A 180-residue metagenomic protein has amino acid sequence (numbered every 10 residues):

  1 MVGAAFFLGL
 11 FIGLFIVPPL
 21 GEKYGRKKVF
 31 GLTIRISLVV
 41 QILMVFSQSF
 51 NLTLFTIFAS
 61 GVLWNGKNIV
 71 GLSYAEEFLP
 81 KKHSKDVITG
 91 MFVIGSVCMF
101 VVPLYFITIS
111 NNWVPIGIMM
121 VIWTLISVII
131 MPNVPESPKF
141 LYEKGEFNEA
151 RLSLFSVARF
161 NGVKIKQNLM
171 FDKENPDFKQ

Functional and structural regions predicted by a protein language model:
M1-K144, E149-L152, Q167, E174-Q180: Transmembrane-helix signature of 12-pass secondary carriers
F160, D172: Catalytic-core signature of thiol
G162-N168: Boundary/linker segments of alpha-helical solenoid repeat arrays
